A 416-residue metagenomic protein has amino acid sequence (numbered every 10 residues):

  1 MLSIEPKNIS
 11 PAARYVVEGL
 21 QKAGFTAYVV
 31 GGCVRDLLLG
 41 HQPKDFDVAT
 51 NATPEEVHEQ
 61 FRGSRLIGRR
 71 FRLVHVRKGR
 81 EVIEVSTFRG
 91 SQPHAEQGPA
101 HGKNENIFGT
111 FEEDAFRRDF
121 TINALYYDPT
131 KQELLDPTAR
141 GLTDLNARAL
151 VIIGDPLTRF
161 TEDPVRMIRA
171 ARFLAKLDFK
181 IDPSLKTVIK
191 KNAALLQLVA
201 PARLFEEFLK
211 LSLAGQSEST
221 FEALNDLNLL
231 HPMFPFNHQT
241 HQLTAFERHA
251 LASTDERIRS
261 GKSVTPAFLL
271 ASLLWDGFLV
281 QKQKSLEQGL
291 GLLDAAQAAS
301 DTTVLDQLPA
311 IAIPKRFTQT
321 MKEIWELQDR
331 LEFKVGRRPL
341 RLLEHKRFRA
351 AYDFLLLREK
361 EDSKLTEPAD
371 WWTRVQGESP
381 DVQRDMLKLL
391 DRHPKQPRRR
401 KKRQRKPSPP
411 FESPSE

Functional and structural regions predicted by a protein language model:
M1-E416: Catalytic cores of the polymerase beta-like nucleotidyltransferase superfamily and closely associated nucleotide
